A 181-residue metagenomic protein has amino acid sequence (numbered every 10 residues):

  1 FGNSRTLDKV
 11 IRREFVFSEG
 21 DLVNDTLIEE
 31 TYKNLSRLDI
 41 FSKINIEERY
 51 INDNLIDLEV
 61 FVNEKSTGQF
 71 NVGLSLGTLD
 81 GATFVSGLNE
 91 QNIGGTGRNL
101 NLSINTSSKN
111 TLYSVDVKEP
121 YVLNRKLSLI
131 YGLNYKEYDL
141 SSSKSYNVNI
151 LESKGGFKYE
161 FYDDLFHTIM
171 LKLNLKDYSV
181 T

Functional and structural regions predicted by a protein language model:
N3-S4, L27: Acidic, glycine-rich loop-and-beta core segments that form the ion-binding/anion-interacting portion of active sites
R5-E19: N-terminal periplasmic "start-of-domain" segments of outer-membrane beta-barrel proteins
D21-T181: Gram-negative/organellar outer-membrane beta-barrel architecture
